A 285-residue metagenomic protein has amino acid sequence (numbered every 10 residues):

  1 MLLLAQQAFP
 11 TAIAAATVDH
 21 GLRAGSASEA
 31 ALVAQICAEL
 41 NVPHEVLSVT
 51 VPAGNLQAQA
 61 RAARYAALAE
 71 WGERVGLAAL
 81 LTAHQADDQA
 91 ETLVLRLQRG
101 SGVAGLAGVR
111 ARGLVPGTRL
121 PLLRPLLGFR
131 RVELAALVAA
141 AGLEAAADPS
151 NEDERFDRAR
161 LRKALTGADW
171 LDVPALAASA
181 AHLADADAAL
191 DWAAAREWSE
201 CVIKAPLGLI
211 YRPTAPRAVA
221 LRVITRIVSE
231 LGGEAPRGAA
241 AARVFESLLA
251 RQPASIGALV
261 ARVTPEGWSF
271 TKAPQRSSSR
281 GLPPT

Functional and structural regions predicted by a protein language model:
M1-A164, A168: Core alpha/beta nucleotide-donor-binding catalytic domains of modification enzymes
A12-H20, V49-V51, A63, G113-T118 (+1 more regions): AMP-forming adenylation/ATP pyrophosphatase catalytic core
G76, R96, L165, D172 (+1 more regions): Polar low-complexity intrinsically disordered regions
E91-T92, R158-R162, A177, A218-T225: Non-catalytic, well-ordered alpha-helical scaffold segments
R99, V103, R131, W170-V173 (+3 more regions): Alpha-helix boundary/capping and short turn/kink residues
L126, D153, L171, Y211-P216: A general boundary/transition motif marking the beginning of the first structured unit of a protein
F156, G167-A181: The feature marks non-catalytic terminal segments
